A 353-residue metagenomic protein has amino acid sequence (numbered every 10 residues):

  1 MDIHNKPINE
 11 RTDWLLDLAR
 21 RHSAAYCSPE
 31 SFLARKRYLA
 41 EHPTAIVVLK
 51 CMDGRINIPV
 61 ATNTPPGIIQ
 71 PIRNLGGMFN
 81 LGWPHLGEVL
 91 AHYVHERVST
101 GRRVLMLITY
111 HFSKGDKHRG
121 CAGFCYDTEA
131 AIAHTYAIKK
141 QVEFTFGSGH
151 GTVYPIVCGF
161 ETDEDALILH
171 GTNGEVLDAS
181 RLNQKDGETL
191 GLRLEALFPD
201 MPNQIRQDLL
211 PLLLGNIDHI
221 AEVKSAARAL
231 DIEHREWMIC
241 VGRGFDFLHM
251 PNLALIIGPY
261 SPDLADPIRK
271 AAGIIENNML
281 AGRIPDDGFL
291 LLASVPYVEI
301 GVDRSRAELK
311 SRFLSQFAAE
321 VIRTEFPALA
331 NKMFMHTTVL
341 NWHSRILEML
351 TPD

Functional and structural regions predicted by a protein language model:
M1-T44, G76-V89, V94-V104, F112-L290 (+1 more regions): Divalent-metal-activated hydrolytic enzyme cores
K50, G54-M78: Catalytic core of membrane glycerolipid acyltransferases/transacylases, capturing the structured, soluble-facing
K50-M52, S294-Y297: Structural motif
